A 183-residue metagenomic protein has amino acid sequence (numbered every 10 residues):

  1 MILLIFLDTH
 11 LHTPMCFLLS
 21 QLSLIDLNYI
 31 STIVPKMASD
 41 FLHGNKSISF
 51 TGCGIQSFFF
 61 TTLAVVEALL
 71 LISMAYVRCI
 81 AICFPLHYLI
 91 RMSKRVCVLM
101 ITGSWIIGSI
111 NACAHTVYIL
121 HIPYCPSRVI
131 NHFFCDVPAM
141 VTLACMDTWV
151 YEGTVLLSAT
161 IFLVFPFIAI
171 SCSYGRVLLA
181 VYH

Functional and structural regions predicted by a protein language model:
M1-H183: Transmembrane helical core of 7TM receptor-like proteins
